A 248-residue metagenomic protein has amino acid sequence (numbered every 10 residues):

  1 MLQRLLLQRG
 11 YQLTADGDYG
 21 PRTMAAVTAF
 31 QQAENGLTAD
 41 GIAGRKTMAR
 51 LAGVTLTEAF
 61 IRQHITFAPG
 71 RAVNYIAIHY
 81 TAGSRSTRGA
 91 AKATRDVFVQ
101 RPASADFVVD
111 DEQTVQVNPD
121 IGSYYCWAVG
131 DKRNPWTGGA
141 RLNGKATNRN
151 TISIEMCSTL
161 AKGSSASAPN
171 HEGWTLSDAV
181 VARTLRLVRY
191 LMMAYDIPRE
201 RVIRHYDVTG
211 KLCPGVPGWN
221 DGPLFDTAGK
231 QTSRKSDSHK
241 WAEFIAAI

Functional and structural regions predicted by a protein language model:
M1, A15-R22, A43, A68-G70 (+3 more regions): Extracytoplasmic/periplasmic, Sec-exported soluble proteins
M1-G53, E200, R204: Short acidic, glycine/serine/threonine-rich helix-capping segments at coil-helix boundaries
L2, Y19, T23-A26, F30 (+7 more regions): Stable alpha-helical elements in mature extracytoplasmic
Q12-A15, G36-T38, A140-R141, S167-D178: Second-shell loop/turn segments in exported
A25, P69, R149, C157-I248: Basic/polar, cationic surfaces and motifs that engage anionic cell-wall and phosphate/carboxylate ligands
A33, A82-R85, Q113, T159 (+1 more regions): Acidic glycine-/aspartate-rich tracts in secreted/extracellular proteins
A49-T147: N-terminal catalytic cores of peptidoglycan-degrading enzymes
